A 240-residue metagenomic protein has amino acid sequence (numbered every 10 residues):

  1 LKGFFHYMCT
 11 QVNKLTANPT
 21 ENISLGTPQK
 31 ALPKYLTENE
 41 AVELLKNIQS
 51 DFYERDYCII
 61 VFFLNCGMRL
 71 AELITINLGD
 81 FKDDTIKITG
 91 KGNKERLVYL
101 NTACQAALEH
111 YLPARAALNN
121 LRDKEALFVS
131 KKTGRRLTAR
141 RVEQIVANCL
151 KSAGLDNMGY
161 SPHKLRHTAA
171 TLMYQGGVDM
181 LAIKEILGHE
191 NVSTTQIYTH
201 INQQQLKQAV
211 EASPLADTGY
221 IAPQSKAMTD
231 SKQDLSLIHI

Functional and structural regions predicted by a protein language model:
L1-L237: Conserved catalytic core of the tyrosine transesterase superfamily
